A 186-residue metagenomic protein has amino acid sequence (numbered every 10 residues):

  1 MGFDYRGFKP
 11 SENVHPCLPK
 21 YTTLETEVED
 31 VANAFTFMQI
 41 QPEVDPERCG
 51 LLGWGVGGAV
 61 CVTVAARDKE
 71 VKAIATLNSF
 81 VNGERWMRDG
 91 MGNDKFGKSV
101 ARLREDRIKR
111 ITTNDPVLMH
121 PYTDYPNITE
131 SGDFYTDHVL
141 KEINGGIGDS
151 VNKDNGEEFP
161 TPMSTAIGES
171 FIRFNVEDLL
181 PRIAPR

Functional and structural regions predicted by a protein language model:
F3-G7, S79: Active-site loop/turn elements of alpha/beta-hydrolase fold enzymes, especially the short glycine-/histidine-rich
R6-P46: Catalytic nucleophile-loop/oxyanion-hole region of alpha/beta-hydrolase and closely related hydrolase-like folds
E43-V56: Alpha/beta-hydrolase fold nucleophile elbow
V60-G145: Alpha/beta-hydrolase-fold enzymes
T112-P121, S150-E158, L180-A184: Conserved, well-structured core segments that form or line functional sites
G145, S150-I172: Hydrophobic, aromatic-rich cap/lid helix
E169-R186: Conserved serine/cysteine hydrolase catalytic core
